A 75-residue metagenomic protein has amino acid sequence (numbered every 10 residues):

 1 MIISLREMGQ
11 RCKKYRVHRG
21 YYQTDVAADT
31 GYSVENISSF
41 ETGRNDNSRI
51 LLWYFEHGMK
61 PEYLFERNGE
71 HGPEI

Functional and structural regions predicted by a protein language model:
M1-H18: A short, Lys/Arg-rich alpha-helix, primarily the initiator
C12, Q23, V34, L51: Helix-turn-helix DNA-binding elements, focusing on the entry/boundary residues of the two helices that contact DNA
C12, V26-A27, I37-F40, L64: Conserved hydrophobic/aromatic packing and binding residues within compact polymer-binding modules
R16, A27, Y54-F55: The alpha-helix within a helix-turn-helix
G31-D46: Recognition helix of helix-turn-helix/homeodomain-like DNA-binding domains that insert into the DNA major groove
D46-F65: DNA major-groove recognition helix of helix-turn-helix/homeodomain DNA-binding modules
L64-I75: Short amphipathic recognition helices of helix-turn-helix/homeodomain-type DNA-binding modules
